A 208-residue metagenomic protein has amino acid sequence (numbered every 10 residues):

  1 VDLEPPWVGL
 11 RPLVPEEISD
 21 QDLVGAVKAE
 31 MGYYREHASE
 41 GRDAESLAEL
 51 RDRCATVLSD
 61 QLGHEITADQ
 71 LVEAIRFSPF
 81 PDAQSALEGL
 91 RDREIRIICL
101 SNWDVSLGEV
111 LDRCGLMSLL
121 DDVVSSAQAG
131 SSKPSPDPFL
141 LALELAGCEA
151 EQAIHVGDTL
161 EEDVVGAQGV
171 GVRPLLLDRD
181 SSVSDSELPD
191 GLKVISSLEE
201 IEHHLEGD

Functional and structural regions predicted by a protein language model:
V1-S85, R93, E109: N-terminal helical cap/lid subdomain that shapes the substrate entry/recognition surface in HAD-like hydrolases
E16-Q21, L62-I66, Q84, E88-R91 (+1 more regions): Asp-based, Mg2+/Mn2+-dependent phosphohydrolase catalytic module
